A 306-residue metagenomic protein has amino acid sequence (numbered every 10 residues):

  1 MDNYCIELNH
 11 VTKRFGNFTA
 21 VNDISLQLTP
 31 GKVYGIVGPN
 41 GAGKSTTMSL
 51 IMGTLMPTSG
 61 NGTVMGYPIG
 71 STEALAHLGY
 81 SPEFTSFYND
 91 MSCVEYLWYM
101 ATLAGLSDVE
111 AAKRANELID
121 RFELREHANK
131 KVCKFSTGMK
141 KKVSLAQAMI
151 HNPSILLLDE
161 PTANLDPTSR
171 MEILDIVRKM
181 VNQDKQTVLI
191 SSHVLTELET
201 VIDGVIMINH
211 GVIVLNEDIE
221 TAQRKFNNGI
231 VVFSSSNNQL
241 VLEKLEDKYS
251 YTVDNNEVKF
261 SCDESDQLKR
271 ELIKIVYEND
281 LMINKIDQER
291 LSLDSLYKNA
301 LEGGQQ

Functional and structural regions predicted by a protein language model:
M1, V21, A74, F226 (+1 more regions): Short, solvent-exposed coil/turn segments
M1-Y4, G303-Q306: Short, Lys/Arg-enriched, disordered terminal segments
N3-I6, K13-N209, L215: ABC transporter nucleotide-binding domains
F87, V214, A222, S292-S295: Flexible, glycine-rich phosphate/dinucleotide-binding loops and adjacent beta-alpha linkers at cofactor/substrate
L174-S261: ABC transporter nucleotide-binding domain
N228-A300, Q306: Short, charged/small-residue-rich alpha-helical element at the C-terminal edge of ABC transporter nucleotide-binding
